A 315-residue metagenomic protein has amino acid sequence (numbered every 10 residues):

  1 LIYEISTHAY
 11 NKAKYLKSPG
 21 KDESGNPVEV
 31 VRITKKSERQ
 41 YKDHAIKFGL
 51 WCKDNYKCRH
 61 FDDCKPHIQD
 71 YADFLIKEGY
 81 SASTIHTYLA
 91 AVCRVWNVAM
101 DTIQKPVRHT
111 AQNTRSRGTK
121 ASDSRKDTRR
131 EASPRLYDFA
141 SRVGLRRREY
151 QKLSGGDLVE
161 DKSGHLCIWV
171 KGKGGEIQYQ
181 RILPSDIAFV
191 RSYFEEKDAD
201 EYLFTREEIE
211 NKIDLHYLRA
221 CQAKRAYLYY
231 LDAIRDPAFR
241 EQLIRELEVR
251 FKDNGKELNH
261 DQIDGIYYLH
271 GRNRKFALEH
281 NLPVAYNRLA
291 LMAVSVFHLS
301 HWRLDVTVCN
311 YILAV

Functional and structural regions predicted by a protein language model:
K14-N113: N-terminal core-binding DNA-recognition domain of tyrosine recombinases/integrases
V92, Y150, L218-L231, S295-V296: Short, basic/aromatic-rich helical patch in the C-terminal catalytic core of site-specific tyrosine
I103-R130, G174-S185, D198-D200: DNA breakage-rejoining catalytic core of tyrosine-based enzymes
T119-R147, N273-H280, R288-L289: Basic, Lys/Arg- and aromatic-enriched nucleic-acid-binding interface segment
A140-G164, T307-N310: Short, charged phosphate-coordinating catalytic segments
K152-F189: Conserved tyrosine-mediated DNA breakage-rejoining catalytic core shared by Y-recombinases
H165-V170, L269, K275-V315: Short functional hotspots where side chains directly engage DNA or cofactors
Y229-L291: Mixed-charge, low-complexity intrinsically disordered segments
